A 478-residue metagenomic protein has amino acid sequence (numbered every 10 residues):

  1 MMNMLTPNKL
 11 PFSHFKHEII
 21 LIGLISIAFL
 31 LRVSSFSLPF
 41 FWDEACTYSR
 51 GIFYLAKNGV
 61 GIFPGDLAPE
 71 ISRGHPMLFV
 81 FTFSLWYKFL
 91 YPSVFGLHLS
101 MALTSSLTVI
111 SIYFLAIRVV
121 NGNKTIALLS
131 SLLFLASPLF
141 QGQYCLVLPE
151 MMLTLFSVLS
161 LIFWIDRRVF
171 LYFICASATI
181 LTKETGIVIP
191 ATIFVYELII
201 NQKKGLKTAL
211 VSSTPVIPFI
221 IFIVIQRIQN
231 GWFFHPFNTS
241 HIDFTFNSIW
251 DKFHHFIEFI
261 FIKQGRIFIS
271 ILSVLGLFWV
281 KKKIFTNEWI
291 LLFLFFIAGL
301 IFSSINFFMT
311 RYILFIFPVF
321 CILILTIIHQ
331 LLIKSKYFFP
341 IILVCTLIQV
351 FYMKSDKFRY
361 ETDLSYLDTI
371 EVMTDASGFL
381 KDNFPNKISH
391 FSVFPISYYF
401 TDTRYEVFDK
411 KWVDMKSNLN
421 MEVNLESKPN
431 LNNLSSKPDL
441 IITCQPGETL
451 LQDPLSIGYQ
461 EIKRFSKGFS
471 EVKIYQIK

Functional and structural regions predicted by a protein language model:
N3, N8, L198, F261-T286 (+1 more regions): Hydrophobic, aromatic-rich transmembrane alpha-helices and their immediate juxtamembrane boundary segments
N3-N8, V188-V216, W279-F285, I322: Perimembrane helix-loop-helix junctions
L21-I25, I174, S213-I217, K281 (+2 more regions): Signature aromatic-anchored transmembrane alpha helix within multi-pass, membrane-resident enzymes that catalyze glycan
A28-V33, C46-I71, L78, L85: Extracytosolic helix-loop segments that constitute the early lumenal/periplasmic catalytic or substrate-binding loops
F41-W42, L139-E150, M309: Short acidic/glycine- and proline-prone juxtamembrane loop motifs at membrane-interface regions of multi-pass membrane
E150, T182, V188, R266-I267 (+3 more regions): Hydrophobic/aromatic-rich transmembrane helices and adjacent perimembrane loops
K207-V274, L300-S304, Q349: Membrane-lumen/periplasm interface segments of specific transmembrane helices in polyprenyl phosphate-linked
I342-Y399, R404: Membrane-embedded, lumen/periplasm-facing catalytic core of multi-pass transferases that use lipid-linked donors
